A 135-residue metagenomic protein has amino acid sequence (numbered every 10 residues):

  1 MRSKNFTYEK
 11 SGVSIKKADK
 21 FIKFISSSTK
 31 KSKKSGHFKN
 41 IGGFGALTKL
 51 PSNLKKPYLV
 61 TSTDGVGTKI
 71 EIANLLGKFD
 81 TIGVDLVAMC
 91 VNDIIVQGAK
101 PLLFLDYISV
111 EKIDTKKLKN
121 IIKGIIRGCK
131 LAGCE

Functional and structural regions predicted by a protein language model:
M1-S3, T81: N-terminal functional modules and adjacent low-complexity/disordered segments of proteins
S3-S35: N-terminal amphipathic/basic leader segments beginning at the initiator methionine
S27-E135: Glycine-rich phosphate/pyrophosphate-binding loop regions near the starts of catalytic domains
